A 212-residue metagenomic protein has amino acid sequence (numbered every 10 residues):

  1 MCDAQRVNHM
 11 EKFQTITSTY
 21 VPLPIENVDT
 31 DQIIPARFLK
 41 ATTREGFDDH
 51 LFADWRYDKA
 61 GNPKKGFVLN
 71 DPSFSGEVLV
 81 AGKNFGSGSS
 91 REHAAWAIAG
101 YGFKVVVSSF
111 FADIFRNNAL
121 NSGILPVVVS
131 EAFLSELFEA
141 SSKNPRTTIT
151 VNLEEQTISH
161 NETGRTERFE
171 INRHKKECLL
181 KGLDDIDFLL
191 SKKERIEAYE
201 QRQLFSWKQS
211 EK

Functional and structural regions predicted by a protein language model:
C2-G82, G86-S89, H93-K212: Cytosolic catalytic domains that perform sulfur/thiol-centered chemistry
